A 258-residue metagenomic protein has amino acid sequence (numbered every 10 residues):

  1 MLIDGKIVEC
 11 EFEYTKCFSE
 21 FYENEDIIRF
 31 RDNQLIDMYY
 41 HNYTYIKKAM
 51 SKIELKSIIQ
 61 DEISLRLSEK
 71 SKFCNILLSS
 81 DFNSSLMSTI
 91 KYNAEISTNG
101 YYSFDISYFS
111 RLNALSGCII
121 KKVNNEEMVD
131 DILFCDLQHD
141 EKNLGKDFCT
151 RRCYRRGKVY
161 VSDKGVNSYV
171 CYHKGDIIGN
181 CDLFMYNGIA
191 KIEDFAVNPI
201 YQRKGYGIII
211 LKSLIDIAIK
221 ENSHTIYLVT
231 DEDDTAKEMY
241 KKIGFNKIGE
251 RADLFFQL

Functional and structural regions predicted by a protein language model:
M1-E69, D81-F82: N-terminal charged segments
L2-E9, A49, Y108-R155, Y172: Short amphipathic alpha-helix that is part of the acyltransferase structural core
Y14-Y22, K70-K72, T98, K158-Y169 (+1 more regions): A short helix-loop-beta-strand connector motif used in the catalytic cores of GNAT acetyltransferases and, in some
E54-E127, L254-F256: Acyl-donor-binding surface of acyltransferase catalytic domains
L55-E62, D194-V197, R203-A218, K242: Conserved acetyl-CoA-binding loop-helix of GNAT-fold acetyltransferases
E69-S79, A218-T230: Conserved GNAT acetyl-CoA-binding A-motif
F82-I96, I208, E232-E250: Conserved active-site alpha-helix within GNAT-family acetyltransferase domains
C149-A196: A conserved beta-strand-loop-helix scaffold within acyl/acetyltransferase catalytic domains
